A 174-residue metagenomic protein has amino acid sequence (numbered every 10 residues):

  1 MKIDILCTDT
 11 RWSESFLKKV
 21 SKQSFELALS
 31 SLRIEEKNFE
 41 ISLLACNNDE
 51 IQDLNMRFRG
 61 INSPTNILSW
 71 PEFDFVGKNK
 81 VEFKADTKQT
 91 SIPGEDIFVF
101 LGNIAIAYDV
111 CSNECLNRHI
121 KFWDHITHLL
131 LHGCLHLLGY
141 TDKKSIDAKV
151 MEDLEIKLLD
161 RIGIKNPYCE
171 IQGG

Functional and structural regions predicted by a protein language model:
M1-T127, L138-G174: An acidic/histidine-cluster motif and surrounding catalytic segment that typifies divalent-metal-assisted enzyme active
L135: Conserved ATP-binding N-box helix of the HATPase_c
